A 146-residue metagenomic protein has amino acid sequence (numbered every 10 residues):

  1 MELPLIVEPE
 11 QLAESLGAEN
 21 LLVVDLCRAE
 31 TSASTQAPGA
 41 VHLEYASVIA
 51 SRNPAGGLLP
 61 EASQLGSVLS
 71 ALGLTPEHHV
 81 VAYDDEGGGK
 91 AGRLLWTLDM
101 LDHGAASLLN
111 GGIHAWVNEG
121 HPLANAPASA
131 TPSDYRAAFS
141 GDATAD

Functional and structural regions predicted by a protein language model:
M1-S34, H114-D146: Flexible, polar/low-complexity N-terminal or interdomain linker segments that lie immediately upstream of folded
V23, A40-H42, A106-L108: Conserved beta-strand scaffold positions in the cores of enzyme catalytic domains, especially in NTP/NDP-utilizing
D25, E44, D84: Pocket-edge structural micro-motifs
R28-E30, S47-I49, G87-G88, I113-H114: Solvent-exposed loop/turn segments at secondary-structure junctions within structured extracellular/periplasmic domains
S34-G39, L94-L95: Glycine-rich loop at the start of a catalytic domain that most often binds anionic cofactors/ligands
P38-G66, S70: Glycine/small-residue-rich interface belts in oligomeric ring/scaffold proteins and their assembly partners
G57-D146: Thiolate-centered catalytic microenvironments shared by cysteine-dependent enzyme domains
